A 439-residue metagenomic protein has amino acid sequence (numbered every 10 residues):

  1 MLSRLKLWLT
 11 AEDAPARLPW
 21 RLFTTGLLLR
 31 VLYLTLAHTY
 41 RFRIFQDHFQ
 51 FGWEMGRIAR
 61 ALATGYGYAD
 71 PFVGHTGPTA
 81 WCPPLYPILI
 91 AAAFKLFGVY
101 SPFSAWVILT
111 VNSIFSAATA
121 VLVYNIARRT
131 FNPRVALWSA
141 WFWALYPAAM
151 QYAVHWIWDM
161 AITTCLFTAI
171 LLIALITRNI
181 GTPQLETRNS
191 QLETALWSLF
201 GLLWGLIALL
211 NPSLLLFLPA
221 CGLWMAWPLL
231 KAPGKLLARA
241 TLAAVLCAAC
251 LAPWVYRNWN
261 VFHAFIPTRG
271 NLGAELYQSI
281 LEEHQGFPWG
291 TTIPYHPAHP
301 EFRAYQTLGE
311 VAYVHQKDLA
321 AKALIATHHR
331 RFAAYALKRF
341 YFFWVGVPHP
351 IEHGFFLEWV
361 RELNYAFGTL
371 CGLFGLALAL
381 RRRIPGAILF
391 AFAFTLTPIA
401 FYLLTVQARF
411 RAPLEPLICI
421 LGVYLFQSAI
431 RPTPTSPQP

Functional and structural regions predicted by a protein language model:
F23, A80, P84-I88, G98-V121 (+3 more regions): Loop-to-helix entry region of an early transmembrane alpha helix in multi-pass inner-membrane enzymes
G26-L29, A136-P147, Q151, C165 (+3 more regions): Short helix- or helix-capping micro-motifs that position conserved polar/aromatic residues at function-defining sites
L27, S139-A140, L196-N211, G222 (+2 more regions): Membrane-interface alpha helices of multi-pass inner-membrane proteins
Y33-I44, F51-P78, L85, A92 (+2 more regions): Extracytosolic helix-loop segments that constitute the early lumenal/periplasmic catalytic or substrate-binding loops
P102-W106, A118-L145, T164-C165, R383-F390: Transmembrane-helix signature of polytopic, membrane-embedded enzymes that assemble or transfer cell-envelope glycans
V107-F131, T168-I173, L370-A377: Transmembrane-helix motifs of polytopic, lipid-linked glycan transferases
T130, R134, I170-L199, L203 (+3 more regions): Membrane-interface transmembrane helices that cradle and orient dolichyl/undecaprenyl
W259-R339: Membrane-proximal stem/loop segments at transmembrane-domain junctions that anchor or position
